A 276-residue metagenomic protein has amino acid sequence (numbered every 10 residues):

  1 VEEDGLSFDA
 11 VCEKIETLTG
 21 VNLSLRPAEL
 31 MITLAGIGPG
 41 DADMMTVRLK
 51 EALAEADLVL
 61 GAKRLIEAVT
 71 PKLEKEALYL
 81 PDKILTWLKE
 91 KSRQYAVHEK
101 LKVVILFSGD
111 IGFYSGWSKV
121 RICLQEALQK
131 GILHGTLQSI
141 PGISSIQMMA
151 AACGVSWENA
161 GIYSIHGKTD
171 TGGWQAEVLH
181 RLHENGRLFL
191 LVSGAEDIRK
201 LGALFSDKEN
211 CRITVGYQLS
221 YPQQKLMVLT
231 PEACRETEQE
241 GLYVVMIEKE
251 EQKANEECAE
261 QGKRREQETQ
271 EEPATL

Functional and structural regions predicted by a protein language model:
V1, L88, V103-S108, F113-K119 (+3 more regions): Phosphate-bearing ligand-interacting subdomains that bind or position ATP/ADP/UDP/GDP/NAD(P) or nucleotide-linked
E2-E3, E76-T86: Short acidic-hydrophobic, aromatic-tinged amphipathic segments that line or gate anion-handling sites
E2-L34, V103, R181-L276: A contiguous loop/helix-start segment that scaffolds small-molecule binding in enzyme catalytic cores
L6, P39-A42, L65, S108-G112 (+2 more regions): Short glycine-rich anion-binding loops that position phosphate/pyrophosphate groups of nucleotides and phosphorylated
S24-P81, H180: Glycine-rich, flexible N-terminal cofactor/catalytic loop recognition
D41, V47, F113-N185, E236 (+1 more regions): Class I SAM-dependent methyltransferase SAM-binding "motif I" and its flanking Rossmann-like core
R48-A52, T70, E74-K75, V120-C123 (+2 more regions): Short, solvent-exposed amphipathic alpha-helical segments in soluble enzyme and RNA/protein-processing domains
L60-A62, I105-F107, L137-G142, L190 (+1 more regions): General beta-strand structural signal in soluble alpha/beta enzymes
